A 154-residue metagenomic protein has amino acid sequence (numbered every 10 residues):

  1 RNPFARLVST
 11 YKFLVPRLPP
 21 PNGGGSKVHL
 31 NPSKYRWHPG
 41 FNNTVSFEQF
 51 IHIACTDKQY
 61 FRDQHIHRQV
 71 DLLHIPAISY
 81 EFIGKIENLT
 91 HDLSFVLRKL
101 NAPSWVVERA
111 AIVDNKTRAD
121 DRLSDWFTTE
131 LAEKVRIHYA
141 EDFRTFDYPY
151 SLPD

Functional and structural regions predicted by a protein language model:
R1-W126: PAPS-dependent sulfotransferase catalytic domain
W105-P153: PAPS-dependent sulfotransferase catalytic core
